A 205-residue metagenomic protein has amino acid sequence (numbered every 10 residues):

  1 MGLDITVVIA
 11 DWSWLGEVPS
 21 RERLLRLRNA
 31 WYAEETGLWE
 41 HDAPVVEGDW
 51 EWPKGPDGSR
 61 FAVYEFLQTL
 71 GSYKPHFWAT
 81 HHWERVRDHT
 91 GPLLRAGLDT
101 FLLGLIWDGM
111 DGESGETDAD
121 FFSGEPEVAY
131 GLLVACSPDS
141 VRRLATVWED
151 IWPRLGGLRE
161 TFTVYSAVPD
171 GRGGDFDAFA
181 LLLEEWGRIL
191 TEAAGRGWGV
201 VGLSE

Functional and structural regions predicted by a protein language model:
M1-R188, E192-G195: Acidic (Asp/Glu-rich) sequence patches and key acidic residues that form negatively charged surfaces used
G197-V201: Beta-sheet entry/capping signal
L203-E205: Short hydrophobic/aromatic patches at helix-to-coil boundaries
